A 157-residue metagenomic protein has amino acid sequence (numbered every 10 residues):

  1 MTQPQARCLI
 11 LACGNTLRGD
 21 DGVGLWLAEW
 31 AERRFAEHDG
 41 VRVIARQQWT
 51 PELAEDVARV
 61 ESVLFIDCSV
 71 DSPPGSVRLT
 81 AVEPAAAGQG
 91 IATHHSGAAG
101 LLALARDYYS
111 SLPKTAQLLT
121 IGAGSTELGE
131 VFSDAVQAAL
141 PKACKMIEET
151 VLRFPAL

Functional and structural regions predicted by a protein language model:
T2-P4, A156-L157: Non-catalytic beta/alpha edge segments that cap or flank active sites
Q3-L11, T16-P84: Nucleotide and nucleotide-moiety/phosphate-recognizing core
G19, Q89, T93, V131 (+1 more regions): Short alpha-helix boundary/capping segments
G22, W26, Q48, S96-G100 (+2 more regions): Conserved active-site and cofactor/substrate-binding residues in soluble primary-metabolism enzymes
L25-E29, A54, A99-L102, C144 (+1 more regions): Predominant activation on well-ordered alpha-helical scaffold segments within soluble catalytic domains
C68-A116: Helix-loop-strand module that forms the ligand-binding subsite of alpha/beta enzymes
L101-L157: Phosphate-binding/catalytic loops
